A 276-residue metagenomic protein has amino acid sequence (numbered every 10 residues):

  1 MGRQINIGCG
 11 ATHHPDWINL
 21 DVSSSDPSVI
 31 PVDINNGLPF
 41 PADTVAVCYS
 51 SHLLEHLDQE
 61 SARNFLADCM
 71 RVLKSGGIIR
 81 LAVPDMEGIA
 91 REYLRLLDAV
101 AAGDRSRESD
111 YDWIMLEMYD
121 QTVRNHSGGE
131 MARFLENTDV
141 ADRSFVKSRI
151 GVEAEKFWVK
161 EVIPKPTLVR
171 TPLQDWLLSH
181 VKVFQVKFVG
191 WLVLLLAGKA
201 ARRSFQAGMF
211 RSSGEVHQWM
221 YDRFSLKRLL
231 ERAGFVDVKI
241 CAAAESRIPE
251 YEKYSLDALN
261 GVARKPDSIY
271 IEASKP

Functional and structural regions predicted by a protein language model:
R3-G8: Conserved class I S-adenosyl-L-methionine
A11-A42, A242-G261: Adenosine-cofactor binding site in Rossmann-like domains, unifying the SAM/SAH pocket of S-adenosylmethionine-dependent
N19-V22, D33, A62-F65, L94-L97: Short, glycine/charged-enriched secondary-structure capping and boundary segments
V45-A46: Local beta-strand N-terminus motif with an aromatic residue
Y49: A conserved beta-strand element that flanks and buttresses the S-adenosyl-L-methionine
H52-H56: Short catalytic micro-motifs in class I SAM-dependent methyltransferases
S61-A62, I78-S274: S-adenosyl-L-methionine-dependent methyltransferase catalytic module, highlighting the catalytic core
R63-I78: A short glycine-rich, Lys/Arg-flanked "PGG" loop and its adjoining helix->strand segment in the class I
